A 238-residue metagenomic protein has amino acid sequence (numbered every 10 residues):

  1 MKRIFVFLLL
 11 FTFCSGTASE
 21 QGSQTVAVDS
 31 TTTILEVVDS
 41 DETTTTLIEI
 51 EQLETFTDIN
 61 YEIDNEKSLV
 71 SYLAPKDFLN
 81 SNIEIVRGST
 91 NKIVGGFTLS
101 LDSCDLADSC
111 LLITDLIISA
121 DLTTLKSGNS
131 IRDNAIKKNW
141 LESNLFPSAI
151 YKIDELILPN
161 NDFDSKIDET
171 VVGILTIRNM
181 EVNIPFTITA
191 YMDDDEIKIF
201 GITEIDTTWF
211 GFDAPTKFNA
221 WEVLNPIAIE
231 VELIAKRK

Functional and structural regions predicted by a protein language model:
I4-T12: Sec-dependent N-terminal signal peptides
S15-K238: Low-complexity, acidic/polar, glycine-enriched regions of mature
